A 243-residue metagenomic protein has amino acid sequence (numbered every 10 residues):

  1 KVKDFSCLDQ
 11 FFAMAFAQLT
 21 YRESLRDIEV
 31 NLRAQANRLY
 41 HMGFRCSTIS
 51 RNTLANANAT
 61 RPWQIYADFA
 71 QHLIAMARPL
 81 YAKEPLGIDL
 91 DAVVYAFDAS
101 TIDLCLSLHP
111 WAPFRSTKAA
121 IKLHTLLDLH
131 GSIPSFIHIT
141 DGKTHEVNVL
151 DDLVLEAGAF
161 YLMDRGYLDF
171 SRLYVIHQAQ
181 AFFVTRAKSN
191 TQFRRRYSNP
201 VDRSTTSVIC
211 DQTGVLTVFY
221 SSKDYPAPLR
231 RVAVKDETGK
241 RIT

Functional and structural regions predicted by a protein language model:
K1-D27, N31, T60-R61, D68-A77 (+3 more regions): Single, function-defining residue in the core of a domain
Q35: Short edge-strand/loop segments of extracellular domains
H41-R61: Major-groove recognition helix of helix-turn-helix-like DNA-binding domains
